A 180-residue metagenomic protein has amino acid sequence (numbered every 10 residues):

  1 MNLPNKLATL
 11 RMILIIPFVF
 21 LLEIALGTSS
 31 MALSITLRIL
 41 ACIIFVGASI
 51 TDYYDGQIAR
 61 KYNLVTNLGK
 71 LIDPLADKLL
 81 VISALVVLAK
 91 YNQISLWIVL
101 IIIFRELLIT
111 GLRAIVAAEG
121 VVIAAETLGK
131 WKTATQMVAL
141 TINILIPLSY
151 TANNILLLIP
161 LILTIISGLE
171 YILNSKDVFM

Functional and structural regions predicted by a protein language model:
M1-M180: Alpha-helical transmembrane bundles and membrane-interface segments of multipass inner-membrane proteins
